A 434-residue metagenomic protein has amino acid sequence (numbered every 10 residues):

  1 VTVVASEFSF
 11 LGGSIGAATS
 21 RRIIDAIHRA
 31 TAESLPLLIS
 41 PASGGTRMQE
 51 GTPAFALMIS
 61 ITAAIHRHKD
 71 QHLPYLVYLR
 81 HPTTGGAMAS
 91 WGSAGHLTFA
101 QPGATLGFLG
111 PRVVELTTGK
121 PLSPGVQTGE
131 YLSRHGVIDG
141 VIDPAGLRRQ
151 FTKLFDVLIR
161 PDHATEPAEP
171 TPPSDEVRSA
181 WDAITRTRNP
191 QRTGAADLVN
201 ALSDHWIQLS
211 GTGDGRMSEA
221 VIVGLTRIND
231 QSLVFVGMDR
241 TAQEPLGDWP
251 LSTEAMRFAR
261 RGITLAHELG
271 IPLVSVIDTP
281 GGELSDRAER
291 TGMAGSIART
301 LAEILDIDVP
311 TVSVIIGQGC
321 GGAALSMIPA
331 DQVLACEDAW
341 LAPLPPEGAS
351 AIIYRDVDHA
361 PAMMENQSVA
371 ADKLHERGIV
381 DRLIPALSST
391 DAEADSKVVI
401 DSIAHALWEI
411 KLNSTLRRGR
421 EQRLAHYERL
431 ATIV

Functional and structural regions predicted by a protein language model:
V1, R148-P245, E393, K397-V434: Intrinsically disordered, low-complexity segments enriched in small/flexible residues
V1-E7, R22-R47, L225-P245, M256-L284: A structural preference for short, pocket-lining loop segments at secondary-structure junctions
L11-A18, Q49-P53, L246-E254, D286-A294: Flexible beta-alpha connector loops of hexameric P-loop NTPases
G13-H28, D204-V221, W249-R261: Glycine-rich anion/phosphate-binding loops
T19-A26, L57, T128, D143 (+11 more regions): General structural feature for long, well-ordered alpha-helical segments within catalytic domains of soluble enzymes
G44-H163, I277-N413: Conserved catalytic cores of soluble enzyme domains, especially glycine-rich substrate-binding beta-alpha loops
G85-G86, E169-P170, E268-L269: Short hydrophobic "helix-edge" motifs at membrane interfaces and signal-peptide entry regions
